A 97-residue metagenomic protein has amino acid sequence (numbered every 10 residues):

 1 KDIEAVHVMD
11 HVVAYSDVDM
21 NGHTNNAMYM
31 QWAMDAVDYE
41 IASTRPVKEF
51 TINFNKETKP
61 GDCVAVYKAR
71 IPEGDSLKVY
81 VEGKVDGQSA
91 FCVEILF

Functional and structural regions predicted by a protein language model:
K1, T58-P60, R70-F97: HotDog/MaoC-like acyl-thioester-processing domains
K1-P46: Hot-dog-fold acyl-thioester-processing enzymes
V8-D10, E49, C92-E94: Well-ordered beta-strand positions in beta-sheet-rich domains
H23-N26, A65-Y67, E94: Surface-exposed beta-strand edges and their flanking turn/coil or helix-capping segments
V47, Y67-I71: A structural signal for short, hydrophobic beta-strand segments that form beta-sheets in beta-rich/all-beta domains
E49, E57-P60, A65: Extended serine/threonine-enriched, polar tracts that run as long, contiguous segments within proteins
